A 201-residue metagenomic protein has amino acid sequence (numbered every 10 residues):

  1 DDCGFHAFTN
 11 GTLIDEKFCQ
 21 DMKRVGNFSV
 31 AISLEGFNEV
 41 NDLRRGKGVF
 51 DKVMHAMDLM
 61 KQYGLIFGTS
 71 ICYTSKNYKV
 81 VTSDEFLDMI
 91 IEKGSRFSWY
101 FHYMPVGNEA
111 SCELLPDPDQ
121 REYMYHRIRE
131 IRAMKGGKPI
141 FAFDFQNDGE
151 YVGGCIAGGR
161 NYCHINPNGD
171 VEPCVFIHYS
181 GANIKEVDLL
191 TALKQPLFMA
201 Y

Functional and structural regions predicted by a protein language model:
D1-H102: Radical SAM/AdoMet-radical enzyme domain recognition
C3, K47-M54, D58, F67-N77 (+1 more regions): Short acidic, glycine/proline-enriched helix-loop-strand junctions
F8, L34, C174, A182-N183: Active-site-adjacent beta-strand anchor residues
K76-Y78, F97-P118, F141-G154, H178-G181: Flexible glycine/acidic-rich beta-alpha junction loops that bind and position SAM and/or redox cofactors in anaerobic
D119-E150, V175-Y201: C-terminal accessory region of radical SAM enzymes
I156-R160: Short, small/polar residue-rich loop motifs at catalytic or cofactor-binding pockets
I165-N166: Short, acidic, Ser/Thr-enriched surface-loop or helix-capping motifs
